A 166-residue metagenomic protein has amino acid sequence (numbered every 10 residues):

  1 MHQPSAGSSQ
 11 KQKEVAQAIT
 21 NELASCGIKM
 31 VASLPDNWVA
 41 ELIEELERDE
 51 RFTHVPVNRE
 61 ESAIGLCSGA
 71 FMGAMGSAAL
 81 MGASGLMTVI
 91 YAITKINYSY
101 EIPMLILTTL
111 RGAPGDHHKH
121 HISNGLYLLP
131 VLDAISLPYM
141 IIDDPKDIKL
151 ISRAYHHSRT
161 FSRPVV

Functional and structural regions predicted by a protein language model:
M1-V166: Thiamine diphosphate
